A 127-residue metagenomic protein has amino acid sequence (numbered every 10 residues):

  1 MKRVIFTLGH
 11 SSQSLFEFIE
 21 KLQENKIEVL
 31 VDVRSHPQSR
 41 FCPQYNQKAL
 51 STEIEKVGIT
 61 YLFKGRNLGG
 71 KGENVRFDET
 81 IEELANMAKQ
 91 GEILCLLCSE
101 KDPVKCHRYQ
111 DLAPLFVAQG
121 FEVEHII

Functional and structural regions predicted by a protein language model:
M1-I127: Residues lining hydrophobic/aromatic ligand-binding pockets adjacent to catalytic sites
